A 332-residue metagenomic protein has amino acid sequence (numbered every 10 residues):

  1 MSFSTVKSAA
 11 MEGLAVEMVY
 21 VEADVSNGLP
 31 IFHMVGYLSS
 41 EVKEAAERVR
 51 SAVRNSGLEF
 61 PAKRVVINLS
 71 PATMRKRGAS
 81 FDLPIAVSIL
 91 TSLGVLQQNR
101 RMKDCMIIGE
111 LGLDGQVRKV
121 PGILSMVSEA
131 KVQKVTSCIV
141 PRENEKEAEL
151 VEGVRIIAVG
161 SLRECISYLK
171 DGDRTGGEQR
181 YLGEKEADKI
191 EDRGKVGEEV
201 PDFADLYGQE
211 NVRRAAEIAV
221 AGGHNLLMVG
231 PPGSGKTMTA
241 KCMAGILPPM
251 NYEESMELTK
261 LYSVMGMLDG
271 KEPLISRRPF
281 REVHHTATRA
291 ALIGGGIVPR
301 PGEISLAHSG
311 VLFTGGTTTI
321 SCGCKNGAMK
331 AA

Functional and structural regions predicted by a protein language model:
M1-L227, P231-M238, I275: Peripheral, non-AAA+ core regions of ATP-driven protein-machinery
T5, M11-E12, V16-M18, H285 (+3 more regions): Conserved P-loop NTPase
R48, A52, I85, S125-E129 (+4 more regions): Alpha-helical scaffold elements adjacent to nucleotide-binding pockets in ATP/GTP-utilizing enzyme cores
L169, V220, L247, T259-Y262 (+5 more regions): Hydrophobic aliphatic residues
V212, T239, Y252, C324-K325: Beta-to-alpha transition at the N-cap of a short helix in the ABC ATPase nucleotide-binding domain, specifically
E217, P273-L274, R278-P279, A290-L312: Conserved alpha-helical scaffold flanking the Walker A/P-loop in AAA+ ATPase domains
L227-E272: Walker A/P-loop
H284-T288, R300-A332: Conserved AAA+/SF3 P-loop NTPase catalytic/coupling segment centered on the Walker-B
